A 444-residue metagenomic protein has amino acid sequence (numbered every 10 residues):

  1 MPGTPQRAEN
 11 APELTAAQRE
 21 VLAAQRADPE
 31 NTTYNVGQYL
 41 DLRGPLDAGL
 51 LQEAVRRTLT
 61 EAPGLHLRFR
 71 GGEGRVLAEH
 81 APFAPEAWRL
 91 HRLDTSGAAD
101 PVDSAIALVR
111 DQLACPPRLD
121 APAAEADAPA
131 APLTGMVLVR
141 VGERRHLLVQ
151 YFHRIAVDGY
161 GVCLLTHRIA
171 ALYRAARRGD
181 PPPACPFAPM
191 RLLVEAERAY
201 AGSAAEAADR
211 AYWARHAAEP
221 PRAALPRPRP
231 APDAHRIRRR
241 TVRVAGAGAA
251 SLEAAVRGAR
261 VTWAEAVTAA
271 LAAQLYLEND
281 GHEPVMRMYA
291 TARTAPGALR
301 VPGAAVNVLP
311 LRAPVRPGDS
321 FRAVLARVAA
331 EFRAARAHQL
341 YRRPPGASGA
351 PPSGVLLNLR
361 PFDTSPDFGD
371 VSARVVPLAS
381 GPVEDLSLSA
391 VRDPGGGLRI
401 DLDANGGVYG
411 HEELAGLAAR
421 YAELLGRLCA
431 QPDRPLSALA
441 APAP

Functional and structural regions predicted by a protein language model:
M1-P29, Q52-A98, P132, H167 (+2 more regions): Short amphipathic alpha-helices and their capping loops
A8-N10, D28-N35, P63-G64, A121 (+7 more regions): His-Asp-centered acyl/peptidyl-transfer active-site segments
A11-E13, A23, T134-L192, E413-R427: Active-site-proximal acidic secondary-structure segment that organizes catalysis
A11-R26, V102-L108, V162-C163, L192 (+7 more regions): AMP-binding/adenylate-forming domain of the ANL superfamily
E13, R43-H66, Q150-H167, R238-D280 (+5 more regions): Acyl activation and transfer enzymes in specialized metabolism, enriched for ANL adenylate-forming modules
A23, Q52, L59-Q150, V157-D158 (+5 more regions): Acyl-thioester-dependent condensation/acyltransferase catalytic cores
A62, H66, H282-Y289, D319-F321 (+1 more regions): Extended, hydrophobic beta-loop-alpha segments that form or line the acyl/peptidyl-thioester binding and transfer paths
R68-F69, Y173-A188, H216-A223, R333-A335 (+3 more regions): A short N-terminal helical cap/helix-turn-helix that marks the beginning of AMP-binding/adenylate-forming
